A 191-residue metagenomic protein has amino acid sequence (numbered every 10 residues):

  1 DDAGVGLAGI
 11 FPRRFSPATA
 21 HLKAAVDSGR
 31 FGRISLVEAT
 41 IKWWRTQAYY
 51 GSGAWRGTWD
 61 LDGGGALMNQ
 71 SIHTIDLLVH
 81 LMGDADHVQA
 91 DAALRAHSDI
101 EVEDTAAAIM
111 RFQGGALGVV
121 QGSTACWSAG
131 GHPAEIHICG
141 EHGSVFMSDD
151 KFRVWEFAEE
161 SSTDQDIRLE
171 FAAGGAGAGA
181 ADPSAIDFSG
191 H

Functional and structural regions predicted by a protein language model:
D1, R33-W44, Q70-H73, S98-V102 (+2 more regions): Phosphate-binding glycine-rich loops and adjacent basic patches that engage nucleotide phosphates, nucleic-acid
D2-G6, G115-L117: A short helix->loop->beta-strand "cap" motif at the edges of active sites that frequently abuts
V5-G6, R13-I100: Predominantly a Rossmann-like dinucleotide-binding segment in NAD(P)-dependent oxidoreductases
F11-R14, T124-C126: Structured beta->alpha junctions
T40-K42, T58, D91, S123 (+3 more regions): Generic beta-structure capping elements
G63-G65, R95, T124, D182-D187: Active-site rim elements
N69, I75-E156: Contiguous beta-strand/loop segments that form the cofactor/metal-binding neighborhood of enzyme cores
F112, A134-H137, E141-H191: C-terminal glycine/acidic-rich active-site capping loop/insertion
